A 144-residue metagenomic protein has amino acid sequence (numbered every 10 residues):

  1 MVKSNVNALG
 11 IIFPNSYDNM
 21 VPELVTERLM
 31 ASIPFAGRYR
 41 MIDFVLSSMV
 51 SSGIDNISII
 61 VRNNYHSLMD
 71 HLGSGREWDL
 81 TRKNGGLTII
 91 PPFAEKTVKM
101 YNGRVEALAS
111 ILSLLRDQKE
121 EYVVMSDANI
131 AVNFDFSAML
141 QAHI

Functional and structural regions predicted by a protein language model:
M1-I144: Unchanged
